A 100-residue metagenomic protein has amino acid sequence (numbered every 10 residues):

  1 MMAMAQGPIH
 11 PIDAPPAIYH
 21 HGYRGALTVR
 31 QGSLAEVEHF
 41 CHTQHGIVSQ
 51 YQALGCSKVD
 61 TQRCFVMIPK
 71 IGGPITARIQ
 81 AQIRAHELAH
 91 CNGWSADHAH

Functional and structural regions predicted by a protein language model:
M2-G55: N-terminal secretory signal peptides
E38-A81, C91-H100: Active-site scaffold of zinc-dependent metalloenzymes
H86, H90: Histidine-centered divalent metal-coordination motifs
